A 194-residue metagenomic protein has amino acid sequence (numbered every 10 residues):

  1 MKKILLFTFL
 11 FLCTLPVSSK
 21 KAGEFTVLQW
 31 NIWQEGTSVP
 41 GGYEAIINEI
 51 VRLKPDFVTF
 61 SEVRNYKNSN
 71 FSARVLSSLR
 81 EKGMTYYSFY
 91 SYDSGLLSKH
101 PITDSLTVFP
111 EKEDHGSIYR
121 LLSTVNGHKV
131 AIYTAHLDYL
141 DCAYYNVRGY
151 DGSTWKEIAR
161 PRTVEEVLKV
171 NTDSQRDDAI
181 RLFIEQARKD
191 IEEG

Functional and structural regions predicted by a protein language model:
K2-L5, L15-S78, A159: N-terminal, active-site-proximal structural segment of metallo-dependent hydrolase catalytic domains
T8: Specific aromatic-rich, kink-prone transmembrane helix
F11-L12: Repetitive helical segments and hydrophobic/amphipathic motifs
F25-I32, I46-S69, R120, I132-T134 (+1 more regions): Active-site beta-strand/loop signature of hydrolases that rely on acidic residues for catalysis
V39, V63-D151: Structured beta-strand-rich core segments of catalytic domains in phosphoester-bond hydrolases
I46-I50, V108, D151-W155: Short, low-complexity, polar/charged sequence segments that are solvent-exposed and flexible
V51-P55, K82-Y86, L121, K156-R160: Glycine-rich loops and low-complexity Gly/Arg-rich segments that provide flexible linkers or classic glycine-based
Y145-D173: A solvent-exposed, charged loop/short amphipathic helix patch at secondary-structure junctions
